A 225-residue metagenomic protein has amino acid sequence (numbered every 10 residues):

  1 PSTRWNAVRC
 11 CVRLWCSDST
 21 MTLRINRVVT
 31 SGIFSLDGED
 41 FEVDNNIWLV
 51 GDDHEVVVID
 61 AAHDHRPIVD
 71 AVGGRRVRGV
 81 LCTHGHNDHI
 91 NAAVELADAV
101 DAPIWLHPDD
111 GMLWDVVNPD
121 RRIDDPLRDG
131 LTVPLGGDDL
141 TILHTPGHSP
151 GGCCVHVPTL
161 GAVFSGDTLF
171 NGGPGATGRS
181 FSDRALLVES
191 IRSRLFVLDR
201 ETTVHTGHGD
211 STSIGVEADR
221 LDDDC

Functional and structural regions predicted by a protein language model:
P1-W5, R9-S19: Low-acidity, Ser/Thr- and Arg-rich intrinsically disordered low-complexity segments
L23-R75, C154-G166: Conserved beta-strand hairpin/beta-sheet module of binuclear metal-dependent hydrolase folds, prominently
V28-V29, L127, T145: Hydrophobic residues at beta-strand termini and immediately following loops that shape nucleotide-binding pockets
I33-G38, D120-R122, I142: Short, P/G- and charge-enriched loop/turn segments at secondary-structure junctions
G38-E39, V69, D115-N118, V155 (+2 more regions): Short, well-ordered secondary-structure micro-motifs
E42-V43, V56, H63-D139, R220-D223: Active-site HxH/HxHxD metal-binding segment of metal-dependent hydrolases
V56, D139, S149-C225: Metallo-beta-lactamase
I59, R78-G85, I104-P108, H144-G147 (+2 more regions): Active-site neighborhood of phospho(di)ester-bond hydrolases with catalytic His/Asp-centered motifs
